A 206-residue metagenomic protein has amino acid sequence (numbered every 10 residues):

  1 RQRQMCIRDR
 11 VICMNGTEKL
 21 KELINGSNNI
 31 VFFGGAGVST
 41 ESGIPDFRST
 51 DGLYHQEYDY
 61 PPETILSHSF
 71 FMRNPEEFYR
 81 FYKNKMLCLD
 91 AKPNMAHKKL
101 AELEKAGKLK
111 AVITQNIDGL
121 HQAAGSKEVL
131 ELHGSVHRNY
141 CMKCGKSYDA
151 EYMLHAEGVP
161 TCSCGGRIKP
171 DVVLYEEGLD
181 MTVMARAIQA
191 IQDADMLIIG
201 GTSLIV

Functional and structural regions predicted by a protein language model:
R1-I7: Short, small-residue-biased leader/transition segments that mark boundaries at the very start of proteins
V11-V206: Conserved catalytic core of sirtuin-type NAD+-dependent deacylases
